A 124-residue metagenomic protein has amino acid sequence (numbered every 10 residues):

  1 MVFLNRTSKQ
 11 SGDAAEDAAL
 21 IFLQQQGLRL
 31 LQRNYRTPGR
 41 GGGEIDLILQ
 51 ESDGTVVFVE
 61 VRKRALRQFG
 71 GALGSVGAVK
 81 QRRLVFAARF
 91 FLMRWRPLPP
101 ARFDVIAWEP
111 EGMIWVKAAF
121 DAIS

Functional and structural regions predicted by a protein language model:
M1-Y35: Acidic-basic catalytic patches of nuclease active cores, encompassing PD-(D/E)XK and other metal-cofactor nuclease
F3, K63-E111: Catalytic cores of nucleic-acid endonucleases
S8, G12, E16, G41 (+1 more regions): Short, conserved glycine- and acidic-residue-centered signature motifs in active-site or ligand-binding loops
R33-G39, D104: Short, solvent-exposed loop/turn elements at beta->coil junctions and helix N-caps that rim active or binding pockets
I45-R67, L84: Conserved catalytic cores of phosphodiester-cleaving nucleases, focusing on short active-site segments
E111-S124: Short, low-complexity, polybasic intrinsically disordered segments
